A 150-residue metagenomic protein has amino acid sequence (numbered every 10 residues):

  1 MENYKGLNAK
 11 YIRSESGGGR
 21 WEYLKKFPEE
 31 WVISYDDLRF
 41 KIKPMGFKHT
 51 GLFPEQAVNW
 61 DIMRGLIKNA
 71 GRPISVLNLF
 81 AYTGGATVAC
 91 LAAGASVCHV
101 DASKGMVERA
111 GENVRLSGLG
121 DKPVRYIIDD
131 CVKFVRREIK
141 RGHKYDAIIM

Functional and structural regions predicted by a protein language model:
M1-P54, D61: Non-catalytic substrate-recognition/targeting regions of SAM-dependent transferases
P54-R72: Conserved alpha-helix/loop element of class I SAM-dependent methyltransferases that forms part of the SAM/SAH-binding
G71-Y82: Conserved class I S-adenosyl-L-methionine
S75-L77, I127, I148-M150: Residue-level marker for buried hydrophobic side chains located in beta-strands that build the well-ordered beta-sheet
T83-A95: Conserved SAM-binding loop of SAM-dependent methyltransferases across substrates and taxa, primarily the Class I
T87, Y145-M150: Conserved active-site beta-strand-loop modules that form the wall/rim of enzyme catalytic pockets and either contain
S96-D101: Conserved SAM-binding motif I beta-strand of class I
S103-A147: S-adenosyl-L-methionine
